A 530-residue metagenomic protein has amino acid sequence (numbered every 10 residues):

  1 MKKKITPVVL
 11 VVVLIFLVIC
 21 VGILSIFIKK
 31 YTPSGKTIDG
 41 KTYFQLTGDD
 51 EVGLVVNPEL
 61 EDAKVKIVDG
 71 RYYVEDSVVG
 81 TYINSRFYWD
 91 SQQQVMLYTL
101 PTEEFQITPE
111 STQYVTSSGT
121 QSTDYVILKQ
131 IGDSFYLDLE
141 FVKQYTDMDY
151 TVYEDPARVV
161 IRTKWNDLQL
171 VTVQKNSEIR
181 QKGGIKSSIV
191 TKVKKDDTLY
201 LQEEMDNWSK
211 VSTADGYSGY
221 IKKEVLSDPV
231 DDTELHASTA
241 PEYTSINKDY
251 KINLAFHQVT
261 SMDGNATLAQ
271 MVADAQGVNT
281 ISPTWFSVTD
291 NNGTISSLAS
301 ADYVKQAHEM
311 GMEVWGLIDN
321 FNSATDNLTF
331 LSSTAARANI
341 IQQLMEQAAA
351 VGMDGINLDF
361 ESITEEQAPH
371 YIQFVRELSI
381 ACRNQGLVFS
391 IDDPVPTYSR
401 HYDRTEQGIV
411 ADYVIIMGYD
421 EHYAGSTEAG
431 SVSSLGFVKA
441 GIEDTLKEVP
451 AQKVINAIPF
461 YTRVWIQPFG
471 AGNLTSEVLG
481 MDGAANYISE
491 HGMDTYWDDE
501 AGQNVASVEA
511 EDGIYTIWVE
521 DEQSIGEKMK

Functional and structural regions predicted by a protein language model:
K2-M205, L235-N247: Primary recognition of N-terminal secretory signal peptides and signal-anchoring hydrophobic helices
D62-D69, Y125-G132, L268-A269, V288-I295 (+5 more regions): Second-shell loop/turn segments in exported
Y98, D196, W208-T213, I221-K222: SH3/SH3-like beta-barrel fold
T233-A338, Q343: Glycan-recognition patch characteristic of GH18 chitinases/ENGases and related GlcNAc/peptidoglycan-binding proteins
N253-H257, N279-P283, V314-I318, I356-L358 (+3 more regions): Hydrophobic faces of well-ordered beta-strands that scaffold small-molecule active sites in alpha/beta enzyme cores
N291-L298, Q342, E365-E490: Substrate-binding surface in catalytic domains of secreted glycosidases
N322-V351, I416-S426, T516: Active-site-adjacent "subsite" loops/lids of carbohydrate-active enzymes
T462-K528: Glycan-binding loop/region signatures in secreted carbohydrate-active enzymes
